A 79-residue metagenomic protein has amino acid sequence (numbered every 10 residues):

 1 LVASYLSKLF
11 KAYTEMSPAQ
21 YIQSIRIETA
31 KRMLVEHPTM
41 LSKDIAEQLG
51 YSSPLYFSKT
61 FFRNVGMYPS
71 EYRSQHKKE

Functional and structural regions predicted by a protein language model:
V2-A3, S52-S53: Short coil turns linking two alpha-helices in DNA-binding domains
S4, A46, T60-F62, Q75: Short, contiguous hydrophobic alpha-helices characteristic of membrane insertion segments
L6, F10, Y56-F57, F61: Short hydrophobic/aromatic patch on the recognition helix
A12-S52, S74-E79: Terminal helix-turn-helix DNA-binding modules in bacterial transcription factors
E71: C-terminal interaction modules of eukaryotic adaptor/scaffold proteins
